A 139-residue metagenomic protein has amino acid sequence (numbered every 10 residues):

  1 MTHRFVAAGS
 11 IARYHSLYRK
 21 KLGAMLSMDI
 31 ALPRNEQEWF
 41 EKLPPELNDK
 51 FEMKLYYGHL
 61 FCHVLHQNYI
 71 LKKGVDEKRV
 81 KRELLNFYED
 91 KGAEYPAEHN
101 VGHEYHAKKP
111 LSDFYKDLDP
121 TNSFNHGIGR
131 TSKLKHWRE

Functional and structural regions predicted by a protein language model:
M1-E139: Conserved glycine-rich FAD pyrophosphate-binding loop
